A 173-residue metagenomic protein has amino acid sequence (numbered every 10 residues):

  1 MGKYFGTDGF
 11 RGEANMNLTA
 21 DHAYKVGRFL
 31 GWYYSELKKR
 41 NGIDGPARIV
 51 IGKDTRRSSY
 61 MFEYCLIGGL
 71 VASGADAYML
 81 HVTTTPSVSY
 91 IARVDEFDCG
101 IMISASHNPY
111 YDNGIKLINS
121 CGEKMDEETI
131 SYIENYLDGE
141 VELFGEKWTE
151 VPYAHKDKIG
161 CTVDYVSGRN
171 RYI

Functional and structural regions predicted by a protein language model:
M1-G68, A72-S73, P152-I173: An N-terminal, well-structured beta->alpha segment
E13, N113-I173: Gly/Ser/Thr-enriched, mixed-charge loops and adjacent short helices that form phosphate/oxyanion-binding elements
A20-K25, L66-G68, D95, I118 (+2 more regions): Hydrophobic alpha-helical segments
W32-Y33, A77-L80, S106, E127-Y132 (+1 more regions): Short, surface-exposed, polar/charged, turn-prone segments marking secondary-structure boundaries
K39-C121: Ferredoxin-reductase
